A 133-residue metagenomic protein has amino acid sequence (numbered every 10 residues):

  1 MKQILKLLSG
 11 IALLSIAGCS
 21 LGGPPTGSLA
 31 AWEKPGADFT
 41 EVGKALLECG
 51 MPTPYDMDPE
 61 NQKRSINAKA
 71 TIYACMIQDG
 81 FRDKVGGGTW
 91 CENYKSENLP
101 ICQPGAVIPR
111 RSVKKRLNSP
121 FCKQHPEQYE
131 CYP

Functional and structural regions predicted by a protein language model:
M1-S9: Bacterial N-terminal signal peptides that target proteins for export
S15-G18: C-terminal motif of bacterial Sec signal peptides marking the signal peptidase cleavage site
S20-P133: Mitochondrial intermembrane space
